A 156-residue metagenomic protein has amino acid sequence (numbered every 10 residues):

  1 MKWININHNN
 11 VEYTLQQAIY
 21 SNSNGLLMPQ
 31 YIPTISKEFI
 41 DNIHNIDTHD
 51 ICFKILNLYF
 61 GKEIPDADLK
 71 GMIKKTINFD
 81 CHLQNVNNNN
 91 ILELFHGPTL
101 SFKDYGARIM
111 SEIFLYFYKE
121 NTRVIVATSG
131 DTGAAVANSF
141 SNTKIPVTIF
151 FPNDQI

Functional and structural regions predicted by a protein language model:
M1-I156: PLP-dependent amino-acid enzyme catalytic core
